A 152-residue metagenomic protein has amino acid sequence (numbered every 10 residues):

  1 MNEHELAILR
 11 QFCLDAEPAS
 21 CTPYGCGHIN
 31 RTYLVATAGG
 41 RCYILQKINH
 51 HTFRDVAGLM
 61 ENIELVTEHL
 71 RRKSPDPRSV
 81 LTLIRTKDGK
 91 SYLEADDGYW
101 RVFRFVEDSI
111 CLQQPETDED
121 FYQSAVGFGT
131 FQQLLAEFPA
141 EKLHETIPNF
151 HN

Functional and structural regions predicted by a protein language model:
M1-T22: Juxta-kinase regulatory segment immediately upstream of eukaryotic protein kinase catalytic domains
S20-Y43, K47-N152: Conserved ATP-binding subdomain of kinase catalytic cores across diverse folds
